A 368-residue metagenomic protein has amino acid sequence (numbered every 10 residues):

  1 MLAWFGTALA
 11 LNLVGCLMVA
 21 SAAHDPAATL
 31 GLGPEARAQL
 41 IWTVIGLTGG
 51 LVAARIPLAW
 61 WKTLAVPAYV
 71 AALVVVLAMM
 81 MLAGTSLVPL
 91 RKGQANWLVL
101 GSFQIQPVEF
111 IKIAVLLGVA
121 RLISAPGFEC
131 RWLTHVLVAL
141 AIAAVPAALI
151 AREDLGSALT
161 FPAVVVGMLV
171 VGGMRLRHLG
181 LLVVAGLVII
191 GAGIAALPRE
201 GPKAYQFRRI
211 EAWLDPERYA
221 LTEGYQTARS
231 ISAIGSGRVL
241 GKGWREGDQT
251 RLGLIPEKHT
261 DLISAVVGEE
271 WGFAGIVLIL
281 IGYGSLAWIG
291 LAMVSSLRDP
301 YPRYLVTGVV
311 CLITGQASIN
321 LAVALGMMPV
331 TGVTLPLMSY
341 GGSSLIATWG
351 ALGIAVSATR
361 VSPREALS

Functional and structural regions predicted by a protein language model:
W4-S21, P26-Q226, A265-V323, G350-I354 (+1 more regions): Hydrophobic alpha-helical transmembrane segments of multi-pass inner membrane proteins, especially in bacterial systems
A23, I234, R238, L325: Short, small-residue-rich loop/turn micro-motifs
G101-I111, A151-E153, R238, K242 (+1 more regions): Glycine/serine-rich anion-binding loops at beta->alpha junctions that coordinate negatively charged ligand groups
D154-L159, K242-G247, K258-T260, M327-T331 (+2 more regions): Transmembrane helix boundary and interhelical junction motifs in multipass membrane proteins
T222-R245: Extracytosolic (periplasmic/ER-lumenal) interhelical loops and adjacent juxtamembrane/interface segments of multi-pass
R238-A274, V294-L297: Long extracytoplasmic/lumenal interhelical loops at the membrane interface of multi-pass membrane proteins
Q316-S368: A juxtamembrane structural motif centered on a specific transmembrane helix
